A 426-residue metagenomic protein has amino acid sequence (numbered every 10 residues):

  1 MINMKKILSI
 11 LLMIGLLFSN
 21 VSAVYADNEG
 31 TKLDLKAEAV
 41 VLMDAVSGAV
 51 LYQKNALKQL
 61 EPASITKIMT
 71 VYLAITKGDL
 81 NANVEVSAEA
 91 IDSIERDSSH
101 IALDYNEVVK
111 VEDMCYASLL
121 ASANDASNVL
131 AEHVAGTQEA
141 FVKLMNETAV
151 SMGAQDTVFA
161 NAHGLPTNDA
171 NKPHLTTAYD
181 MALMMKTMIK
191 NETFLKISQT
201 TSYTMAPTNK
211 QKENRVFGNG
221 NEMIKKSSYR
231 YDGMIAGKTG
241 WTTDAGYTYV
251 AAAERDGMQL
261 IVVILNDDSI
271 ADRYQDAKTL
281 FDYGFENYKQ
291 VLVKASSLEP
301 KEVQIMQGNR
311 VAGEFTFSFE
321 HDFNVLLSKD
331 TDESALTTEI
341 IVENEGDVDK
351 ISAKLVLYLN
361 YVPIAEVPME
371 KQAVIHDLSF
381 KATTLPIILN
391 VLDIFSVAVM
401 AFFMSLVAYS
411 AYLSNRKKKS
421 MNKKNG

Functional and structural regions predicted by a protein language model:
I2-A26, L392-S414: Sec-dependent N-terminal signal peptides of Gram-positive bacterial secreted proteins and lipoproteins
I14-G15, Q53, T76, Y249: Hydrophobic alpha-helical membrane-insertion segments
L16, S47-G48, K58, N106 (+2 more regions): Detector for glycine-centered tight turns/loop "hinges" at secondary-structure junctions
F18-S19, L80, N209: Residues in and immediately flanking transmembrane alpha helices
V24-E192: Active-site-adjacent loops and short helices of periplasmic peptidoglycan-processing enzymes
A154-Q155, A170-M400, M404-N425: Domain-terminus/edge residues, biased toward the C-terminal soluble/receptor-binding domains of extracytoplasmic
